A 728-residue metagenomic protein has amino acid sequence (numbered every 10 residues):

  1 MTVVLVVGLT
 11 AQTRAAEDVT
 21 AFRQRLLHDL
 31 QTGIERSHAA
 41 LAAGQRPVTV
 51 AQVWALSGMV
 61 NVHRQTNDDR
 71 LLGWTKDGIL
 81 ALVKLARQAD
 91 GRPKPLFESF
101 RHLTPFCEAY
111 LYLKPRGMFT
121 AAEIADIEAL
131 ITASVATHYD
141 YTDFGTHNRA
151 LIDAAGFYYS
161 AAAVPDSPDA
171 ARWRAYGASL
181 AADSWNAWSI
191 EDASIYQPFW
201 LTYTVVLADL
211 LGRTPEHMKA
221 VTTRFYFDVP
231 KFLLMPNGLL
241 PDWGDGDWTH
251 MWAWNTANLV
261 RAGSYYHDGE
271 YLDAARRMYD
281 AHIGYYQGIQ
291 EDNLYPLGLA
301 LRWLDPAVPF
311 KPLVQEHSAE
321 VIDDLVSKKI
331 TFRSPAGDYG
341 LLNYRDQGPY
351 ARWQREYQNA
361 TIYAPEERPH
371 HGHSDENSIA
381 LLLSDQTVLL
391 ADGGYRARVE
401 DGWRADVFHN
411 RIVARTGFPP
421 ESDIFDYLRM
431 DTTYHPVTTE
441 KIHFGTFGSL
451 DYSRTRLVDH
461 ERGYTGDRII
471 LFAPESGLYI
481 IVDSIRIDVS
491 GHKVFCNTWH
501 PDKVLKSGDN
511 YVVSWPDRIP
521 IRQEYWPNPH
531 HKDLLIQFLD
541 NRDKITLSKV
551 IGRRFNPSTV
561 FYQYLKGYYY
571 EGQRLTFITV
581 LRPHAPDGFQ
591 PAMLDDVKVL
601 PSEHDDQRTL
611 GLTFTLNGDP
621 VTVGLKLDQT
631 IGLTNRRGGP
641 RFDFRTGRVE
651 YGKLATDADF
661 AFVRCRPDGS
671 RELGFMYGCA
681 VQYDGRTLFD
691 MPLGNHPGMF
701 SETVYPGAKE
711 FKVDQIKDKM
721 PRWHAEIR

Functional and structural regions predicted by a protein language model:
M1-G8: Bacterial N-terminal signal peptides
A11-A15: Boundary at the C-terminal end of the N-terminal hydrophobic targeting segment
A16-T32, Y226, G244-D338, W723-I727: Terminal, non-catalytic domain-edge segments
V19, R23-L234, L239, D245-T249: Aromatic-lined, polymer-binding surfaces characteristic of secreted/periplasmic polysaccharide-degrading enzymes
Q290-P516, E571-F577, P583-A585, K598 (+1 more regions): Catalytic and substrate-binding regions of extracellular carbohydrate-active enzymes, especially polysaccharide lyases
V494-L547: Polysaccharide-binding surfaces and accessory modules of carbohydrate-active proteins
R554-T576: A surface-exposed beta-strand-loop module
Q573, R582-R728: Non-catalytic terminal regions with compositionally biased, polar/charged low complexity
